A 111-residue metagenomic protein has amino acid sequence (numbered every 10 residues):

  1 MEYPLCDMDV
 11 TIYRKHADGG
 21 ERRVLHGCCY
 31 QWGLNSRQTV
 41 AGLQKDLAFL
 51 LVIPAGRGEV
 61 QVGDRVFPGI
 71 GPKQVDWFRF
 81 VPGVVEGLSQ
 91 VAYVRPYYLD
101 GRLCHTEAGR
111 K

Functional and structural regions predicted by a protein language model:
M1-A55, G83-E86, Q90-K111: N-terminal disorder-to-order initiation segments that are Gly/Lys/Arg-biased and fold into the first beta/loop/alpha
R57-A92: Short, acidic/charged, Gly/Pro-enriched secondary-structure junctions
